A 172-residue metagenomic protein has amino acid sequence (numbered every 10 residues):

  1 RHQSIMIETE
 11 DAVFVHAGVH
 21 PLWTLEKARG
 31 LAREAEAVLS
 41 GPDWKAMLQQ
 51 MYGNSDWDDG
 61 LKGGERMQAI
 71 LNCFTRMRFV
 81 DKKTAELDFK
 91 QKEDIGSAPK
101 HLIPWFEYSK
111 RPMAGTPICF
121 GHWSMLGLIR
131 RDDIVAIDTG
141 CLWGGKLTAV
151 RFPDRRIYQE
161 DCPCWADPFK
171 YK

Functional and structural regions predicted by a protein language model:
R1-K172: Feature recognizes metal-dependent phosphohydrolase scaffolds
